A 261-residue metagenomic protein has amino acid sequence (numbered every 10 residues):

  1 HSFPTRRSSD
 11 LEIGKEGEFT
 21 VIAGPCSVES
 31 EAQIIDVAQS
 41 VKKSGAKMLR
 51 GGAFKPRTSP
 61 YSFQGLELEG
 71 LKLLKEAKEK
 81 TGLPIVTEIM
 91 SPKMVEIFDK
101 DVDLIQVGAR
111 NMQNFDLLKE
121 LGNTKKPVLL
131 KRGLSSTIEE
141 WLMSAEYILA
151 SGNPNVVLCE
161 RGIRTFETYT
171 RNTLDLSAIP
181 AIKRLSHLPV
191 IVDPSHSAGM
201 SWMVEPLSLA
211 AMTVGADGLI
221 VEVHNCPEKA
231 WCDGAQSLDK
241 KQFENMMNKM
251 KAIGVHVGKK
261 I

Functional and structural regions predicted by a protein language model:
H1-S8: Short, small-residue-biased leader/transition segments that mark boundaries at the very start of proteins
S9-C26, R57, K183-V192: N-terminal small/glycine-rich loop or linker at the start of catalytic domains across soluble metabolic enzymes
G14, T124-V223: Catalytic alpha/beta core domains of metabolic enzymes, predominantly
F19-D36, P60-Q64, P84-E88, G108-A109 (+2 more regions): Active-site mouth loops of central-metabolism enzymes
T20-P25, K47-G51, I85-T87, I105-V107 (+4 more regions): Hydrophobic faces of well-ordered beta-strands that scaffold small-molecule active sites in alpha/beta enzyme cores
R50-L68, N225-A235: Glycine-rich, proline-tolerant flexible connector loops at the mouths of alpha/beta enzymes
F63-T87, E120-P127, L176-I191, Q236-K259: Alpha-helix-loop-beta-strand connector modules within alpha/beta enzyme cores
L66, G82-M94, D103-F115, P127-I138 (+2 more regions): Catalytic beta/alpha-barrel core
